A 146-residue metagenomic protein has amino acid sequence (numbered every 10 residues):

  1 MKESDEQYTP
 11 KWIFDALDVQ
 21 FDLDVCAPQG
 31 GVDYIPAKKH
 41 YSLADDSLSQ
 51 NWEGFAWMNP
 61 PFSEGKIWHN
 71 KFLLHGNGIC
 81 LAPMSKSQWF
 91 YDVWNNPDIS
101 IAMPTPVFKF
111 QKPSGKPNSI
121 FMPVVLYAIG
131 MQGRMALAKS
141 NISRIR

Functional and structural regions predicted by a protein language model:
M1-R146: Class I S-adenosyl-L-methionine-dependent methyltransferase catalytic core
